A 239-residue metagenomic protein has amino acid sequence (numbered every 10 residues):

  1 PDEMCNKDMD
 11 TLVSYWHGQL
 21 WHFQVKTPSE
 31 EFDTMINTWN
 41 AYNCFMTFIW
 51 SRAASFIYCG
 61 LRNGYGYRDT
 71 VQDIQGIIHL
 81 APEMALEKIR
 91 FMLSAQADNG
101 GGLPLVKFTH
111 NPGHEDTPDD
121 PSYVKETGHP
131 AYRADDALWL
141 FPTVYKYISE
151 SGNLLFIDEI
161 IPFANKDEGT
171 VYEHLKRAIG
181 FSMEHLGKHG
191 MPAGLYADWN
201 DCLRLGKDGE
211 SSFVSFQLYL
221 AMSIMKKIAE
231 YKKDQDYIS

Functional and structural regions predicted by a protein language model:
P1-G64, A164, E168-G169, A229-Y231 (+1 more regions): Acidic/polar, glycine-enriched structural segments that form the non-catalytic walls/loops of the carbohydrate-binding
L12, Y65, D69-T70, I74-A85 (+2 more regions): Aromatic-rich carbohydrate-recognition surfaces in CAZymes
S29, T127-P130, D208, Q235: Active-site oxyanion-binding pockets that recognize sulfate/phosphate
F32, A85, L175, I238-S239: Hydrophobic packing residues in well-ordered alpha-helices of helical domains and bundles
M46, E184-Y196: C-terminal ends of transmembrane alpha-helices and the immediately adjacent extracellular/lumenal or cytosolic loop
T47, I179-M183, S223-K226: Structural signal for well-ordered, non-membrane alpha-helices
A53-R62, T109-H110, V124-T127, L195-F213: Active-site-adjacent structural elements in folded domains
L103-P104, Q217-S239: Catalytic cores of carbohydrate-active enzymes
